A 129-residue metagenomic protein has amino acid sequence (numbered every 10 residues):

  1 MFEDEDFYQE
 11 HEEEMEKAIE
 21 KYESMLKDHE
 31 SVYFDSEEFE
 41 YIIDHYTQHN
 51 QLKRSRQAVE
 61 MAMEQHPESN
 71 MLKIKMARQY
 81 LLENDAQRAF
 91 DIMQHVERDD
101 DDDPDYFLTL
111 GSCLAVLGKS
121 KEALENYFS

Functional and structural regions predicted by a protein language model:
Y41-I42, M76, L110: Structural register within alpha-helical repeat arrays
H45-Y46, Y80, L114: Residue at a conserved register position within TPR or TPR-like alpha-solenoid repeats
